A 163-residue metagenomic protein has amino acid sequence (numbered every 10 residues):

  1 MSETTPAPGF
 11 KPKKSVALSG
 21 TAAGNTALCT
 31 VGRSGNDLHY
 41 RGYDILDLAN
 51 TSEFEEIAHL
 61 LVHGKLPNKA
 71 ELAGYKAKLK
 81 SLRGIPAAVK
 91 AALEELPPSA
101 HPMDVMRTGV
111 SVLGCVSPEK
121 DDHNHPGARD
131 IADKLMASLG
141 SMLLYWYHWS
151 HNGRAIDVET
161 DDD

Functional and structural regions predicted by a protein language model:
S2-D163: Hydrophobic alpha-helical bundle cores within soluble ligand-binding/oligomerization subdomains
